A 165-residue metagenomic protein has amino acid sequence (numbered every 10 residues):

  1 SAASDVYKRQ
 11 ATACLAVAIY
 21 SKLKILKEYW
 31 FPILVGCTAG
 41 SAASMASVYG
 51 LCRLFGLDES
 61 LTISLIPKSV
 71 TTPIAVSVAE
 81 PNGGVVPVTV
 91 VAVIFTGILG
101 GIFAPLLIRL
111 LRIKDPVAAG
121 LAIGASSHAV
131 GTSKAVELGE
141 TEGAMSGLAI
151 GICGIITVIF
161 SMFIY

Functional and structural regions predicted by a protein language model:
S1-Y7: Short, small-residue-biased leader/transition segments that mark boundaries at the very start of proteins
S4, I19-L34, I113, G139-G147: Interfacial helix-loop-helix linkers and transmembrane-helix boundary segments in multi-pass membrane proteins
K8-L15, F160: Hydrophobic mid-bilayer segments of alpha-helices in multi-pass membrane transport proteins, especially secondary
L15-K27, A104-L110, G131-L138: C-terminal ends of transmembrane helices
L23-V48, V90-L99, A149-C153: Entry/N-cap segments of selected transmembrane alpha helices and their immediately preceding amphipathic helices
V35-A75, L99-L111: Transmembrane alpha-helices that form the ion-translocation and gating core of multi-pass ion transport proteins
L61-V90, I94-F95, K114-I152: Alpha-helical membrane segments and immediately flanking helix-loop junctions that form or couple to the substrate/ion
I159-Y165: Juxtamembrane boundary at the C-terminal end of a transmembrane helix
